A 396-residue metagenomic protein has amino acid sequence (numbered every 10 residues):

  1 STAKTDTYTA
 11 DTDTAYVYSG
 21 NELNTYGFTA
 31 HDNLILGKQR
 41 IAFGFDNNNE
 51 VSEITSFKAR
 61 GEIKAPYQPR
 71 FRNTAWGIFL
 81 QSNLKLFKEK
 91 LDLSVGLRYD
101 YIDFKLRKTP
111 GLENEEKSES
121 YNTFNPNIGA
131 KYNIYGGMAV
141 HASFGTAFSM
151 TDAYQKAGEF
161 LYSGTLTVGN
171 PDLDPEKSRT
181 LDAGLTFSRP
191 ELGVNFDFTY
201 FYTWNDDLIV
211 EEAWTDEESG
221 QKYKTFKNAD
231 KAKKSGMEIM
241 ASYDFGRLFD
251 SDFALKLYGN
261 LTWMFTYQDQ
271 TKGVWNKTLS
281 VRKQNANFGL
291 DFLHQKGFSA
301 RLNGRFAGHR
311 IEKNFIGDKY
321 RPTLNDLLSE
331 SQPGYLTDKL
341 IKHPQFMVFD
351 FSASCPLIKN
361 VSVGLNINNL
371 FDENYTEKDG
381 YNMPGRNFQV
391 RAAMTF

Functional and structural regions predicted by a protein language model:
S1-D11, N49, E53-S56, N133 (+4 more regions): Membrane-embedded beta-barrel scaffold of Gram-negative outer-membrane proteins
S1-P110, S120, D197-Y200, G236-Y243 (+1 more regions): Face-selective signature of the C-terminal outer-membrane beta-barrel domain
T2-K4, L36, N47-E53, L97-K105 (+12 more regions): Transmembrane beta-strands of outer-membrane beta-barrel pores
D11-G20, G27, R60-P69, R107-K117 (+5 more regions): Extracellular loop and loop/strand-boundary signature of outer-membrane beta-barrel proteins
N24-A30, T74-L80, F124-I128, V140 (+7 more regions): Hydrophobic, lipid-facing positions within transmembrane beta-strands of outer-membrane proteins
K38-A42, D46, P66-T203, D291 (+1 more regions): Structural signature of Gram-negative outer-membrane beta-barrels, strongest in the C-terminal barrel of TonB-dependent
L80-N83, K131, A142, P175-T180 (+2 more regions): Conserved C-terminal beta-signal and adjacent last beta-strands/turns of outer-membrane beta-barrel proteins
K88-L93, Y200-N205, Q221-I316: Gram-negative outer-membrane beta-barrel transporters
